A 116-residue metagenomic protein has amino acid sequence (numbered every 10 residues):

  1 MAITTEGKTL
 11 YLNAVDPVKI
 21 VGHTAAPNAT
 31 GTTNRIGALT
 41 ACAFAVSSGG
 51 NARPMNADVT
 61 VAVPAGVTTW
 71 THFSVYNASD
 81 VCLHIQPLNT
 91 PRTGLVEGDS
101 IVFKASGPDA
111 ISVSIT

Functional and structural regions predicted by a protein language model:
M1-T71, N77-T116: Small cysteine-rich, disulfide-bonded extracellular modules of the LU/uPAR three-finger superfamily and closely related
